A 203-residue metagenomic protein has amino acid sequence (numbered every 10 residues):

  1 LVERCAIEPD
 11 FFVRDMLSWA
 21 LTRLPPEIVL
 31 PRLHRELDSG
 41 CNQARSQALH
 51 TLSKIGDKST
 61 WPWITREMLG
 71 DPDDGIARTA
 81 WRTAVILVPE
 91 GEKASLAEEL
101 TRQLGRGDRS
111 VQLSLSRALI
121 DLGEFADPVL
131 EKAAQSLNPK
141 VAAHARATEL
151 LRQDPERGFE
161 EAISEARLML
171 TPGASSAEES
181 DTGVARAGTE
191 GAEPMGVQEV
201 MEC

Functional and structural regions predicted by a protein language model:
L1-E8, R32-G40, W63-D71, E99-G107 (+2 more regions): Alpha-solenoid HEAT/Armadillo-like helical repeat scaffolds in large eukaryotic proteins
E3-R4, F11-E27, P31, R35 (+8 more regions): Structural detector for internal amphipathic alpha-helices that build alpha-solenoid repeat scaffolds
K93: Active-site glycine/GP-rich loop and adjacent strand/helix microenvironment that borders small-molecule binding pockets
E131-C203: Eukaryotic acidic, Ser/Thr-rich intrinsically disordered low-complexity regions
